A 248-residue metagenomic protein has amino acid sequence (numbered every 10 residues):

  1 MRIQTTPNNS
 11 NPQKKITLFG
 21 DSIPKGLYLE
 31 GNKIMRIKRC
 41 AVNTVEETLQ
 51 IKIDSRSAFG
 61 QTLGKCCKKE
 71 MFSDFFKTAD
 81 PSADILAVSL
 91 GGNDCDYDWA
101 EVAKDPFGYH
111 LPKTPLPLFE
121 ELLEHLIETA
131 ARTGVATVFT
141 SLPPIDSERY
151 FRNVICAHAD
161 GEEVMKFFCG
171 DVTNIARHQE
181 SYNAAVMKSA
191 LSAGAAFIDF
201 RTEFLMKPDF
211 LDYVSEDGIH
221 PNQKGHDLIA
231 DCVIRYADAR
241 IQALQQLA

Functional and structural regions predicted by a protein language model:
P7-N11, D74-L247: Alpha-helical cap/lid subdomain in secreted, periplasmic, or secretory-pathway luminal O-acyl-processing enzymes
P12-T17, I23-L118: Conserved SGNH/GDSL esterase-like catalytic core that processes O-acyl groups on lipids and polysaccharides
F19-G20, T140: Short hydrophobic segments within beta-strands
